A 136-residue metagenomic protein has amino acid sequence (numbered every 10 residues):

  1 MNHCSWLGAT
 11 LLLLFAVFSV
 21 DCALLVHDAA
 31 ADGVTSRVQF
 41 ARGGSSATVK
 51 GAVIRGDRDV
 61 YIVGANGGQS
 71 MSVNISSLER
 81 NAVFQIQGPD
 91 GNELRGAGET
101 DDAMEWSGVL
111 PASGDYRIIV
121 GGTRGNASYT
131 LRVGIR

Functional and structural regions predicted by a protein language model:
M1-L13: Bacterial N-terminal signal peptides that target proteins for export
V17-H27: C-terminal segment of classical bacterial N-terminal signal peptides
L25-I62, N66-Q69, R136: Non-catalytic extracellular/lumenal accessory regions of secreted precursors
R37-Q39, T48, S107-V109, S128-R132: Ser/Thr- (and often Asn-) enriched beta-sheet segments in non-cytosolic proteins
V53-G114, T123-R124: Acidic, Ser/Thr/Pro-rich low-complexity intrinsically disordered segments
D59, R124-R136: Edge beta-strands of jelly-roll/beta-sandwich modules across compartments, strongly enriched in secreted/luminal
